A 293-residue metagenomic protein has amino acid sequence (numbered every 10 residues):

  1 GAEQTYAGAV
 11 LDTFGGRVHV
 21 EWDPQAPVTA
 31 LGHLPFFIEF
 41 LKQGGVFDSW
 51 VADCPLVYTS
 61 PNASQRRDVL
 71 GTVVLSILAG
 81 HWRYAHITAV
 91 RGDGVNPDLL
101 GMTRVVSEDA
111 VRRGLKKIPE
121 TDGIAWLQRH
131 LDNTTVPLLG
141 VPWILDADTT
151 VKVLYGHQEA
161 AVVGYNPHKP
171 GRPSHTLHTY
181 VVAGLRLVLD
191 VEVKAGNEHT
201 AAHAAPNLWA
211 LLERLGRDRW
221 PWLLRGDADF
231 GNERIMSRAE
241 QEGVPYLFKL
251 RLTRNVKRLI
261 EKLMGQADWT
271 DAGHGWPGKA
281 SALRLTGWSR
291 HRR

Functional and structural regions predicted by a protein language model:
G1-P173, L177-R217: Dynamic "connector" segments at or just before major functional cores
T5-G16, V20, P245-R293: An anionic, glycine-rich sequence signature occurring as long contiguous blocks
I144, P221-L223, P245: Hydrophobic "anchor" residues on beta-strands that sit immediately upstream of conserved functional sites
D148, P221-G231: Acidic/histidine-rich, metal-coordinating catalytic segments
G156, N232-R238, K257-E261: A short acidic (Asp/Glu
L187, D229, A267: Phosphate- and other anionic-substrate recognition elements at nucleic-acid/protein interfaces
G216, M236-P245: Short, surface-exposed basic-aromatic patches at helix termini and helix-loop junctions that form
